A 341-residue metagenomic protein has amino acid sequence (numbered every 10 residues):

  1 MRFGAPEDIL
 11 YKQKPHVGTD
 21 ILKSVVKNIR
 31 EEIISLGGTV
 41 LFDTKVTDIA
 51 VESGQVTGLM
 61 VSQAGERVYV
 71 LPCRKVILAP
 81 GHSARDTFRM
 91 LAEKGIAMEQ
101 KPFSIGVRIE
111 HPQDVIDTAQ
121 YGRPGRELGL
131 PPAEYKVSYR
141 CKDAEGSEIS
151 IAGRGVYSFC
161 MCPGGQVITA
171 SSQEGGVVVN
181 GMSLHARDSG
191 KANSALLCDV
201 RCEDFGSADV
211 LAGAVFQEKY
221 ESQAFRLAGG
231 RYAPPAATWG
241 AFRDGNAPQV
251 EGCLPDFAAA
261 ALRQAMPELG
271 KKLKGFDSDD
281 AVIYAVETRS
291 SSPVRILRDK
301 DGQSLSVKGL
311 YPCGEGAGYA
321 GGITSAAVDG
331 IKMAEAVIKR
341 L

Functional and structural regions predicted by a protein language model:
M1-L341: Residues forming the flavin
